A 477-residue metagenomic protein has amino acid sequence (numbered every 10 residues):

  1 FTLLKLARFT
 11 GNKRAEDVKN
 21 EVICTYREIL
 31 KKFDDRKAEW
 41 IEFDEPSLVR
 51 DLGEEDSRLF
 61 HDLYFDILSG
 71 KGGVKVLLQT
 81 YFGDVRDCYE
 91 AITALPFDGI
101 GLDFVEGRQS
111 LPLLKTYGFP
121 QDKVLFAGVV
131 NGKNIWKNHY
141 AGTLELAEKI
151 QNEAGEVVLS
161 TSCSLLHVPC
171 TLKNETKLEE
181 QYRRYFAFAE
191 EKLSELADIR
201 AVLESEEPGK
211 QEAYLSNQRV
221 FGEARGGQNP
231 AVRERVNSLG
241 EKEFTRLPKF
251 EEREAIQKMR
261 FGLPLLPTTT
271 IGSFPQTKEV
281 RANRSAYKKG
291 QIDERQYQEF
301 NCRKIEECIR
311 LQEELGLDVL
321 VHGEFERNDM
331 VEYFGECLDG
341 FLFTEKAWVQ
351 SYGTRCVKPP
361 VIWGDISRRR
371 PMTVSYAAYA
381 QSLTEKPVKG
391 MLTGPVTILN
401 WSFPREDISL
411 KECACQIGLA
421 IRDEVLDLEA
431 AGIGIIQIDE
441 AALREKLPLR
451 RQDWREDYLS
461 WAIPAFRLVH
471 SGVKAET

Functional and structural regions predicted by a protein language model:
F1-T477: Domain-level signal for soluble alpha/beta catalytic cores
